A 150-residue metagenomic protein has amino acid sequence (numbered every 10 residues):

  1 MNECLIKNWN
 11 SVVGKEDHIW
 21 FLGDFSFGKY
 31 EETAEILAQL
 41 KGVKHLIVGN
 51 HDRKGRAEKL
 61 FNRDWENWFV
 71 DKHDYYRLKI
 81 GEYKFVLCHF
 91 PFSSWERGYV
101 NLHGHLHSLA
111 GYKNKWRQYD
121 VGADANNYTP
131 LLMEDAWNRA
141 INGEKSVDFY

Functional and structural regions predicted by a protein language model:
M1-D74: Core catalytic region of metal-dependent phosphoesterases/phosphodiesterases, especially metallo-beta-lactamase-like
N62-F149: Conserved beta-sheet core of the metallophosphoesterase superfamily
